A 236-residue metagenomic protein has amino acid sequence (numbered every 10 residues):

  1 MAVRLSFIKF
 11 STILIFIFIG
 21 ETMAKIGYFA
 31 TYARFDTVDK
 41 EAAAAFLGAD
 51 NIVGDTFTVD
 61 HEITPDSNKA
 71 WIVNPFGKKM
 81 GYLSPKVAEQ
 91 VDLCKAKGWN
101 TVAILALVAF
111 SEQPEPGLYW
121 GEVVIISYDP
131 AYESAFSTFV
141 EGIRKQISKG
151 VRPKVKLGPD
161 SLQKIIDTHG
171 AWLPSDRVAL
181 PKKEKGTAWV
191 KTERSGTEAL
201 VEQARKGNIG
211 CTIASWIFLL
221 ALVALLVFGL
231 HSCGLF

Functional and structural regions predicted by a protein language model:
F10-F236: Conserved active-site motif detector
